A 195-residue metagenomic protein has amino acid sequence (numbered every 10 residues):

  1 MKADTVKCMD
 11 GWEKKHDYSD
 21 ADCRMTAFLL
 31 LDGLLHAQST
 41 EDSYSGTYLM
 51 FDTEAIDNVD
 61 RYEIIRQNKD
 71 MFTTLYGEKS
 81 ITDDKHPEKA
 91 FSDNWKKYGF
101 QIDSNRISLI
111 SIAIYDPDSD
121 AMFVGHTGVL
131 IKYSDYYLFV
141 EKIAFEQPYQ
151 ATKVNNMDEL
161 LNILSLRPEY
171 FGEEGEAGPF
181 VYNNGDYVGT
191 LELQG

Functional and structural regions predicted by a protein language model:
M1-I114, V124, K132, Y136-Y137 (+1 more regions): Acidic/His-rich structured neighborhood in mature extracellular/periplasmic domains
D118-M122: Short glycine/serine/proline-enriched coil/turn segments at secondary-structure junctions
F123-G125, T152-N156: Surface-exposed beta-strand edges and their flanking turn/coil or helix-capping segments
L138-K142, V154-G195: Low-complexity, Gly/Ser/Thr/Pro-rich intrinsically disordered linker/tail segments
E146-A151: Extended, aromatic/histidine-rich regions of cofactor-dependent oxidoreductases associated with respiratory
